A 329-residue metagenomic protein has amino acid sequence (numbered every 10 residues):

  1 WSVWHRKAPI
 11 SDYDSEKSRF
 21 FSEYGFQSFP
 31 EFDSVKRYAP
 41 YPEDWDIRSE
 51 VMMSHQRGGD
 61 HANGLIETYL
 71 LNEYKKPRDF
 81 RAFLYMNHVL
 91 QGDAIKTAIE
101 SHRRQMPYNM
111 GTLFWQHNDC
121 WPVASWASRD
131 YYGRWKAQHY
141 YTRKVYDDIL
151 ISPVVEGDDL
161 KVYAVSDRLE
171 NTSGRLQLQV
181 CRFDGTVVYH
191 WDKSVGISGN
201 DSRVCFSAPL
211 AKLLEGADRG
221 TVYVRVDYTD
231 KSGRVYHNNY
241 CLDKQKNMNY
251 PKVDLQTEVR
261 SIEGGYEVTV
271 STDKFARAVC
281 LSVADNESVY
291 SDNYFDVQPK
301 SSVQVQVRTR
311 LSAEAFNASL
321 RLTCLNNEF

Functional and structural regions predicted by a protein language model:
S2-T172: Substrate-binding clefts and catalytic carboxylate motifs of secreted carbohydrate-active enzymes
R143-L176, Q245-T272: Surface beta-strand/loop "capping" patches
A164-S166, V180, Y228, T272 (+1 more regions): Hydrophobic beta-strand positions in extracellular immunoglobulin-like domains
T172-L176, A276-V279, A318: Short beta-strand/loop motifs in extracellular/secreted proteins, especially within beta-sandwich accessory domains
R175-D218, E287-A313: Intrinsically disordered, low-complexity Pro/Gly/Ser/Thr-rich segments with frequent PxxP/GP/PP motifs and embedded
R182-D184, S232, D285-E287, N326-E328: Solvent-exposed strand-loop boundary residues in beta-sheet-rich modules
V204-V253, R308-F329: Terminal connector regions
Y250-P299, V303-R308, L325: C-terminal accessory/binding modules appended to enzymatic or scaffolding proteins
